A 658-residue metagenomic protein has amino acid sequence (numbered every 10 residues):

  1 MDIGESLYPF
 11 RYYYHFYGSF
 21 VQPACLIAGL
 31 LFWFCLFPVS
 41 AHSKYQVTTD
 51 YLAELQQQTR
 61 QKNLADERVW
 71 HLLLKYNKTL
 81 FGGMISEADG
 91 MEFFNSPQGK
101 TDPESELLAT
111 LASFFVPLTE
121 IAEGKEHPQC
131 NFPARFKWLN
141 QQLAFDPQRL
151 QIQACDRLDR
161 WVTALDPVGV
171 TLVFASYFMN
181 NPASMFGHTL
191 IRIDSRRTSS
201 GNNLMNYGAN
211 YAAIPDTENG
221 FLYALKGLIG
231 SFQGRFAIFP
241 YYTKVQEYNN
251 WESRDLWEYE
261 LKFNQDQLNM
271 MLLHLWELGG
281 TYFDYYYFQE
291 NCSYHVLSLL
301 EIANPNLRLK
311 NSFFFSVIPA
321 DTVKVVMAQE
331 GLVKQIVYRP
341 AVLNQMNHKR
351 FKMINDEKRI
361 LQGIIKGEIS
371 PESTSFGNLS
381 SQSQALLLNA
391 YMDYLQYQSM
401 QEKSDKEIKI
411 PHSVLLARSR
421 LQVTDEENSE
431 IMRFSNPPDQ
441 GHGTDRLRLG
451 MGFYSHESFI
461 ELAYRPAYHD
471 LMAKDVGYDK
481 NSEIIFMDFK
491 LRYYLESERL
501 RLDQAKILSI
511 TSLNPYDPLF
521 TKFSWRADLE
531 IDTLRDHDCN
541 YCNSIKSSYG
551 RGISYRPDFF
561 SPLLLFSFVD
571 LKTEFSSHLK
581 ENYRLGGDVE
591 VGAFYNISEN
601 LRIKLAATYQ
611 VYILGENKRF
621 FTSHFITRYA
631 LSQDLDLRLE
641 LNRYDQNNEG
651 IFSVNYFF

Functional and structural regions predicted by a protein language model:
D166-S253, S458, Y464, Y493-A505 (+2 more regions): Glycine-rich catalytic cores of cysteine/serine-nucleophile enzymes that process amide/ester linkages in cell-envelope
Y241-V317, K572-S576, L641: Active-site nucleophile-His-acid catalytic modules used for acyl/amide transfer and hydrolysis across diverse enzymes
Q289, S293, Y338-N344, H348-D479: Outer-membrane beta-barrel initiation region
L447-L449, I485-M487, T521-A527, S561-V569 (+5 more regions): Transmembrane beta-strands of outer-membrane beta-barrel proteins
M451-E457, Y468-D470, L491-S497, S509-T511 (+7 more regions): Transmembrane beta-strands of outer-membrane beta-barrel pores
H456-L462, R499-A505, Y541-Y549, E581-G587 (+3 more regions): Residues that define the transmembrane beta-barrel architecture of outer-membrane proteins
Y464, R628-Y629, R638, N647-F658: Outer-membrane beta-barrel "beta-signal"
D470-G477, S512-F520, R556-L565, Y595-L605 (+2 more regions): Repeated loop/turn-to-beta-strand initiation elements of outer-membrane beta-barrel proteins
